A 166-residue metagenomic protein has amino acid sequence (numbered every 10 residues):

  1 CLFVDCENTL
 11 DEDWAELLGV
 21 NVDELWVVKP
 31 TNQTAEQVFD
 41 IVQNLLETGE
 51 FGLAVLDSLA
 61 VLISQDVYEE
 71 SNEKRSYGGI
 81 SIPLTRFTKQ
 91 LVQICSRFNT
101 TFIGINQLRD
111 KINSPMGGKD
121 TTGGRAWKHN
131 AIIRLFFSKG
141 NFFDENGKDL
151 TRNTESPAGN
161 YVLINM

Functional and structural regions predicted by a protein language model:
L2-R86, Q90: Conserved inter-motif catalytic segment of the P-loop NTP-binding fold
L45, Y77-M166: Phosphate-binding/switch region of NTP-binding enzymes
